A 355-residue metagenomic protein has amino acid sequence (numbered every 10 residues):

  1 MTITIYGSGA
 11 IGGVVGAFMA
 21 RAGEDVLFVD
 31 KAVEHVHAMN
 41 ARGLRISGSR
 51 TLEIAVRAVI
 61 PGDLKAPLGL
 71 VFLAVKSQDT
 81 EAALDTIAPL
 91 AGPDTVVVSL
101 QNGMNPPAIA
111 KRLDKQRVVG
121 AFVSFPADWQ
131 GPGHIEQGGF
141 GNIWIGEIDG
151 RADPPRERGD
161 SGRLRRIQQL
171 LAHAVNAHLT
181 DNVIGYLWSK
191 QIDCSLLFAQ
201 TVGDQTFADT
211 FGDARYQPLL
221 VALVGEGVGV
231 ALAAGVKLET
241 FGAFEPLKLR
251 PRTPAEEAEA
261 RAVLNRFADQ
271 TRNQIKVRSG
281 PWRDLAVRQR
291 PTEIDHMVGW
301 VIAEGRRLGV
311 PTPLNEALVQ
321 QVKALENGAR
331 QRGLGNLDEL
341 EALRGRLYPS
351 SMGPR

Functional and structural regions predicted by a protein language model:
M1, E24, T95, Q116-R117 (+1 more regions): A structural micro-motif
M1-T51: NAD(P)+-binding Rossmann beta1-loop-alpha1 motif at the extreme N-terminus of oxidoreductases
V29, S49, V59-P61, A121 (+2 more regions): Conserved beta-strand termini and adjacent loop/short-helix elements that scaffold enzyme active sites in alpha/beta
T51-E136, W144: Rossmann-like NAD(P)(H) cofactor-binding subdomain of soluble oxidoreductases
P89-L90, R112-R117, Q130, E136-K248: Internal alpha-helical scaffold of NAD(P)-dependent oxidoreductase catalytic cores
V221-R355: NAD(P)-dependent Rossmann-like dehydrogenase/reductase catalytic/cofactor-binding core
